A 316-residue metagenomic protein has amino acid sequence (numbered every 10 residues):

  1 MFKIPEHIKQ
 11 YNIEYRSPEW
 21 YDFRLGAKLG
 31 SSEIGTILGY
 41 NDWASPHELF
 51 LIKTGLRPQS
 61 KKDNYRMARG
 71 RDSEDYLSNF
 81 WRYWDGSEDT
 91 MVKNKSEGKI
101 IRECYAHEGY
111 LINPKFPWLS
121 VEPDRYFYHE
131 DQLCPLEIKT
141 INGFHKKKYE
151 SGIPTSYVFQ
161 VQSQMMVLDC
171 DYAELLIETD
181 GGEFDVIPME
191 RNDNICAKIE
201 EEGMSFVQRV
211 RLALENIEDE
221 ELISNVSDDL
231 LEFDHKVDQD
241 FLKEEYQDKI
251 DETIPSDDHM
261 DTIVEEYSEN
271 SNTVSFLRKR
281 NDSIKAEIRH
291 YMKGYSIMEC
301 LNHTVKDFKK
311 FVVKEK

Functional and structural regions predicted by a protein language model:
M1-K316: Accessory terminal regions of nucleic-acid processing enzymes
